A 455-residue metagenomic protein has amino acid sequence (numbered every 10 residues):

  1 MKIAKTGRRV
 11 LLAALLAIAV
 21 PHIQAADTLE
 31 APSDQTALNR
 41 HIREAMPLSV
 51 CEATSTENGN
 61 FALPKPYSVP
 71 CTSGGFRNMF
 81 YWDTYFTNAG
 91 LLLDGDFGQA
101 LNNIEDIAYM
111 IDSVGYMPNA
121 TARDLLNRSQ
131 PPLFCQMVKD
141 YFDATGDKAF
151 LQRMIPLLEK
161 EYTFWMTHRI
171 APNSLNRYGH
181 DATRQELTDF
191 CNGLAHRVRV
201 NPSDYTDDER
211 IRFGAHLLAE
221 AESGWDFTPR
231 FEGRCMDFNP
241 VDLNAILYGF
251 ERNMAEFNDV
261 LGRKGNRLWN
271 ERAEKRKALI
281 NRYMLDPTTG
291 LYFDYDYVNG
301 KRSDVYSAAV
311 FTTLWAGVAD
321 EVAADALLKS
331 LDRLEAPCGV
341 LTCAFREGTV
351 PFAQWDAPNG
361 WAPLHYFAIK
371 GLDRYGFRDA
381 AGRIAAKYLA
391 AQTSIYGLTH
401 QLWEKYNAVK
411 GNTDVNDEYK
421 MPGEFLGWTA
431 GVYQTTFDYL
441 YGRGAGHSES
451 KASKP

Functional and structural regions predicted by a protein language model:
K2-L11: Bacterial N-terminal signal peptides that target proteins for export
V10-P21: Bacterial N-terminal signal peptides
T28-N78, N102-T121, S174-N239, A278-G360 (+1 more regions): Extended glycan-interaction surfaces of carbohydrate-active proteins
F80-M110, A309-A319, H365-R378: Alpha-helical support elements that line or immediately flank enzyme active sites and cofactor-binding pockets
T84, V138, N244, Y248-E251 (+1 more regions): TPR repeat positional signature
I111-M154, G423: Aromatic/His-enriched, Gly/Pro-containing loop or helix-boundary segments that lie immediately adjacent to catalytic
V138-R153, M254-W269, Y375-R378: Inter-helical turn/loop segments and adjacent helix faces that build the functional surface of alpha-helical bundle
